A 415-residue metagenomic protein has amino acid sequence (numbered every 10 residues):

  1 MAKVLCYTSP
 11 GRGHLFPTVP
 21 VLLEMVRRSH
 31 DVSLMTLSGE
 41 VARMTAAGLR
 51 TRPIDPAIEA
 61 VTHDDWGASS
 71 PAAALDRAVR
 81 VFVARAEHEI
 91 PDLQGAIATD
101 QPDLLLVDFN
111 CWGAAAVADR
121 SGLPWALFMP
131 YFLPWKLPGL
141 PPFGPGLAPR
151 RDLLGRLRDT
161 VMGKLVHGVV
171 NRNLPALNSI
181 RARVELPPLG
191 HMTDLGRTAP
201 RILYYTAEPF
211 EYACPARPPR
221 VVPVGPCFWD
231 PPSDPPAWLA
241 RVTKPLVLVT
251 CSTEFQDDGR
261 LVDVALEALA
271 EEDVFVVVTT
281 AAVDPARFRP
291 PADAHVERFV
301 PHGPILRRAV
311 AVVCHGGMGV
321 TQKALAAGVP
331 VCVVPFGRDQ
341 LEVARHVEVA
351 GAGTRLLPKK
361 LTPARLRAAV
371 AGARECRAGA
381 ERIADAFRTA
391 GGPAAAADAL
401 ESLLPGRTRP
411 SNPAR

Functional and structural regions predicted by a protein language model:
M1-R52: N-terminal subdomain of nucleotide-sugar transferases
L22, L104-L105, E297-H346: A donor-sugar binding/catalytic signature common to diverse glycosyltransferases and related nucleotide-sugar
M35-A78, G155: Conserved nucleotide-sugar phosphate-binding/catalytic loop shared by glycosyltransferases and other
V83-R156, P209: Conserved nucleotide-sugar donor-interacting segment of glycosyltransferase catalytic cores, predominantly GT-B
A126-Y212: Active-site-proximal region of nucleotide-activated glycan assembly enzymes, centered on histidine/acidic-rich loops
T206-A311: Donor-nucleotide binding loops and adjacent catalytic segments primarily of GT-B fold Leloir glycosyltransferases
R338-A369: Change "using UDP/GDP/dTDP sugars" to "using nucleotide sugars
P363-R415: C-terminal amphipathic helix plus adjacent low-complexity, charged tail appended to glycosyltransferase catalytic
